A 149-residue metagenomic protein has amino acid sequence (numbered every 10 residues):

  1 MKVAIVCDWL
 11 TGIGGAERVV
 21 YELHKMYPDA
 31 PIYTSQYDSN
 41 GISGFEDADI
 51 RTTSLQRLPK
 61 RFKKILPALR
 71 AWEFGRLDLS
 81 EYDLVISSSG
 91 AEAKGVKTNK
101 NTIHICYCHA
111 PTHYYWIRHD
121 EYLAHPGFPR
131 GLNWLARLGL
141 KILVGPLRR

Functional and structural regions predicted by a protein language model:
M1-T11, S35-Q36: Nucleotide-activated donor-dependent transferases that construct or modify glycoconjugates
V3, D29-A30, H104: Hydrophobic anchor at the start of a short beta-strand that flanks the dinucleotide cofactor-binding loop
G12, N40-I42, A93-K97, H113-W116: Short catalytic/ligand-binding loop motif for oxyanion handling, primarily in non-cytosolic enzymes, centered on
A16-M26: Short amphipathic alpha-helix
M26-K94: Active-site donor-binding segments of glycosyltransferases and PAPS-dependent sulfotransferases
L84-I86, T98-L132: Active-site proximal beta-strand in glycosyltransferases
F128-R149: Membrane-proximal helix-turn-helix segments that form the acceptor-binding/catalytic region of lipid-linked
